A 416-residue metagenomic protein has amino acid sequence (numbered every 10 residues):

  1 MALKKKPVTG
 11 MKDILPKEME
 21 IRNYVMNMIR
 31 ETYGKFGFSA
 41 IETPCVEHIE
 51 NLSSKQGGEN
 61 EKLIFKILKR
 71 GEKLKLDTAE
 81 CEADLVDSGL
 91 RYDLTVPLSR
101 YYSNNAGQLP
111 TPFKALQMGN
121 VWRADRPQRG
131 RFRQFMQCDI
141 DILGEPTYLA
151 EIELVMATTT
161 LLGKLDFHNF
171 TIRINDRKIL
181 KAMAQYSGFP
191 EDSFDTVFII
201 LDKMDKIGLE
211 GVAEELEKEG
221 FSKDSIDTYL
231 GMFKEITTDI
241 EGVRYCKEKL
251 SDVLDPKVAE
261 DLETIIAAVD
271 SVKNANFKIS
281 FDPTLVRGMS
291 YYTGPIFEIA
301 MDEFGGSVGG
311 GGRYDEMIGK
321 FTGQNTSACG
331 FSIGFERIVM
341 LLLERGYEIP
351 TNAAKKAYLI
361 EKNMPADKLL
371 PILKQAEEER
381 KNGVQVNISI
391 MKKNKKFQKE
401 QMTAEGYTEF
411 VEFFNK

Functional and structural regions predicted by a protein language model:
M1-Y92, V96, I152-M156, R173: TRNA-binding/sensing appendages of the translation machinery
E18-F36, E47-H48, E80-L85, D93-G107 (+2 more regions): Positively charged, Gly/Ser-enriched RNA/tRNA-binding surfaces
T43-I64, I174-Y186, L285-T293, K393-E405: Beta-rich nucleic-acid/ligand-interaction surfaces
S53-L68, E191-D195, I299-D302, E405-F413: Short, structured secondary-structure boundary patches
N60-L76, F189-V212: Acidic, His- and aromatic-enriched active-site or binding-groove loops in soluble protein domains that engage sugars
L154, D176-I179, V197, D261: Internal, well-ordered alpha-helical segments in soluble enzyme and binding-protein domains
T159, K181-A184, F198, A213 (+1 more regions): Amphipathic alpha-helical segments within well-ordered protein domains
R173-I174, T228: Conserved alpha/beta enzyme-core scaffolds, especially Rossmann-like or related mixed alpha/beta domains that build
